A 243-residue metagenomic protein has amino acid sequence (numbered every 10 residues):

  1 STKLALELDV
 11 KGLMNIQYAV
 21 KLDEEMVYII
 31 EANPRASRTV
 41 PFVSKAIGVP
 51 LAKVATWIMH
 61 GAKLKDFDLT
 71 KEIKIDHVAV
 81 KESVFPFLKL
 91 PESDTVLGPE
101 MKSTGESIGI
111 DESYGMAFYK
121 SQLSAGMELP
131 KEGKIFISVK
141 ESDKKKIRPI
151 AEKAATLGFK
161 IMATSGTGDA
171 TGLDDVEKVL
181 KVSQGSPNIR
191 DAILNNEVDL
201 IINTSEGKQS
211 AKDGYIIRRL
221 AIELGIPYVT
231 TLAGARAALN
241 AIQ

Functional and structural regions predicted by a protein language model:
S1-K131: ATP-dependent carboxylate activation and anion-phosphoryl transfer catalytic cores that bind Mg-ATP to form
A19, I161, D174-Q184, P227-Y228: Short hydrophobic/aromatic-enriched beta-strand-loop microsegments
R35, E141-S142, S205-Q209: Short glycine-rich anion-binding loops that position phosphate/pyrophosphate groups of nucleotides and phosphorylated
Y114-K120, V139-D143, I161-A163, L180-I189: A general structural motif
S124-I135, A154-A155, A192-V198: Glycine-rich phosphate/diphosphate-binding loops that line cofactor/substrate pockets in enzymes
I150-T156, I222: Surface-exposed amphipathic alpha-helices with a cationic face
G158-T171: Short internal beta-strands
L180-K181, S186-Q243: Peripheral docking tails and interdomain loops at the edges of cofactor- or intermediate-handling domains
